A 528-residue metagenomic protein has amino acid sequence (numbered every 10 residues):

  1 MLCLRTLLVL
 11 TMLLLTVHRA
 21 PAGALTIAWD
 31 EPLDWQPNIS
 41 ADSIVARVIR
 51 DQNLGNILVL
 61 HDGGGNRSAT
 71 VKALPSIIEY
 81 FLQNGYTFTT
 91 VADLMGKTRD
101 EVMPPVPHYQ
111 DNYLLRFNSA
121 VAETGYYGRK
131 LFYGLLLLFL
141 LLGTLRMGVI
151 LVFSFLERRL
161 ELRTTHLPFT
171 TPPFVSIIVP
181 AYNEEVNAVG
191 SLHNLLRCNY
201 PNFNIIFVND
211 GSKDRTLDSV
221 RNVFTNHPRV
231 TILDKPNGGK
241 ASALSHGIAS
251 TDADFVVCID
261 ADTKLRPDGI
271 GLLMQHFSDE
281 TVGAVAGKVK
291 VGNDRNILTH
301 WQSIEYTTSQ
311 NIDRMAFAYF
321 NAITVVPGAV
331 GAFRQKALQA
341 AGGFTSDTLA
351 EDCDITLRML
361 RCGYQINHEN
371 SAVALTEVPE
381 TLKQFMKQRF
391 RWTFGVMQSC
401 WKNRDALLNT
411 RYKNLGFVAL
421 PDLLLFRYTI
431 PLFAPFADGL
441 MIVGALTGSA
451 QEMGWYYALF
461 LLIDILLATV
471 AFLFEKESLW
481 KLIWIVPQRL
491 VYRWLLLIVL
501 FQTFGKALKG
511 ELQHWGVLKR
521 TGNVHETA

Functional and structural regions predicted by a protein language model:
M1, L15-P21, L25-N56, N66-K72: Alpha-helical scaffold elements lining the catalytic groove of polysaccharide deacetylases
N66-E123: C-terminal domain-boundary segment and adjacent tail
L141, L145, L151-F169, D422-K509: Membrane-embedded multi-pass helical conduit in multi-pass membrane proteins, especially envelope-biosynthetic
L151-N202: N-terminal signal-anchor transmembrane helix
P173-S176, N204, Q339, D354: Cell-envelope/extracellular polymer assembly enzymes that use nucleotide-activated donors
L192-P236: Acidic donor-binding segment of Leloir-type glycosyltransferases
F224-A249, A253-F255, P267-L349, F390-W401 (+1 more regions): Long helical/loop segments within the catalytic core of UDP-sugar-dependent glycosyltransferases, especially the large
D260-K264, D347, M359: The conserved acidic donor/metal-binding loop of glycosyltransferases
